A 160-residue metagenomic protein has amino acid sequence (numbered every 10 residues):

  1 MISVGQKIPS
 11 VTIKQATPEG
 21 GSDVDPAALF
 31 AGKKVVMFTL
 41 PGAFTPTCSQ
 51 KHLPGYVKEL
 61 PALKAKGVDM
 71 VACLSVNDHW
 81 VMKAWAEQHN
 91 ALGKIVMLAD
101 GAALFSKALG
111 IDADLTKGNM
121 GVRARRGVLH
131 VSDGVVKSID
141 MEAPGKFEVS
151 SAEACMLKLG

Functional and structural regions predicted by a protein language model:
M1-G160: Chalcogenol-based redox active-site neighborhoods
